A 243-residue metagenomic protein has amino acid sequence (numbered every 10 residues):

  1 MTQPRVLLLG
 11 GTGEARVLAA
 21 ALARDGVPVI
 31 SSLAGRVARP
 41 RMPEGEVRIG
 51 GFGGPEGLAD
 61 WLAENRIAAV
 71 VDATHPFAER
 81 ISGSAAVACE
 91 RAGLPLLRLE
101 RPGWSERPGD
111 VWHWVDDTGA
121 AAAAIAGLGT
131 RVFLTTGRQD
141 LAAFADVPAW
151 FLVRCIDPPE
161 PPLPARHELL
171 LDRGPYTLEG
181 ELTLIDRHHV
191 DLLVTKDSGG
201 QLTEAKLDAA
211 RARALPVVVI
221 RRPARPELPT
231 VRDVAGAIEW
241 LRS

Functional and structural regions predicted by a protein language model:
V6-G35: N-terminal basic/disordered segments at the start of proteins
I30-G53, R107-W112, P162-H167: N-terminal beta-loop-helix "entrance" segment that forms/cooperates in small-molecule cofactor or anionic ligand
S32-R39, L99-S105, T118, G137-L141 (+2 more regions): Short, polar loop motifs at secondary-structure junctions
G45-L62, L171-G180: Glycine-rich, highly charged phosphate/nucleotide-binding loops
V47-G51, V111-G119, P229-A237: Short acidic-hydrophobic, aromatic-tinged amphipathic segments that line or gate anion-handling sites
A59-G119: Glycine/small-residue-rich loop that forms an oxyanion/phosphate-binding "nest" at active or ligand-binding sites
T130-L169, L178: Anionic-ligand binding region
P161-L192, D197-R213, V217-R222: A C-terminal functional module that forms or caps the active site or interfaces directly with catalytic machinery
